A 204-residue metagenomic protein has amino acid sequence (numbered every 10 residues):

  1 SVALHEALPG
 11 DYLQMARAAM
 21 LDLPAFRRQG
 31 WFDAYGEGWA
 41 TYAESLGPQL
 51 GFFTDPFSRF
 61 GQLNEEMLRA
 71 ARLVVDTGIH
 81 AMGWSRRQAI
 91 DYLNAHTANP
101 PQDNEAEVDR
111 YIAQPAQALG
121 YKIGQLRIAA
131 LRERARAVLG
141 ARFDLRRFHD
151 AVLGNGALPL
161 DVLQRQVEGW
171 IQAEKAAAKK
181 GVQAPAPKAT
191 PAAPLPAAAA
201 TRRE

Functional and structural regions predicted by a protein language model:
S1-E204: N-terminal maturation segment of proteins
